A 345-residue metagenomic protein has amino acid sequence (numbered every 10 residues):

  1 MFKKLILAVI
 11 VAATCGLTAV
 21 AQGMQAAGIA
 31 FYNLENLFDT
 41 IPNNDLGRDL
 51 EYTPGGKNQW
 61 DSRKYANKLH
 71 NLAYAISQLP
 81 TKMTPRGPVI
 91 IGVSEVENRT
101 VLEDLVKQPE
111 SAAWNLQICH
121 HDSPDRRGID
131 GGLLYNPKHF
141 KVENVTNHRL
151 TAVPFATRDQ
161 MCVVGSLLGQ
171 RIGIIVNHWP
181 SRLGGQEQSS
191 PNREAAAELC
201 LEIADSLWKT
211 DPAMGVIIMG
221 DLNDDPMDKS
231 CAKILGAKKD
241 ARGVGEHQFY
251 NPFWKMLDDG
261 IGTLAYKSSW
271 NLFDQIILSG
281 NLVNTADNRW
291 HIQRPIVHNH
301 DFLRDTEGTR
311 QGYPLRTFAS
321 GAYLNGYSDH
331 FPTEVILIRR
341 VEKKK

Functional and structural regions predicted by a protein language model:
I6-G16: Bacterial N-terminal signal peptides
V20-P109, C119-S123, I129, R304-Q311 (+1 more regions): N-terminal, active-site-proximal structural segment of metallo-dependent hydrolase catalytic domains
G28-F31, V89-S94, Q117-H120, G132-Y135 (+8 more regions): Structural recognition of the beta-strand scaffold that forms the well-ordered cores of secreted hydrolase catalytic
E35, E97, P180, L222-D225 (+1 more regions): Catalytic metal-binding/acid-base residues of hydrolase active sites
P54-Y65, G87-V93, H120-H121, L150-T151 (+4 more regions): Second-shell loop/turn segments in exported
V96-P180: Structured beta-strand-rich core segments of catalytic domains in phosphoester-bond hydrolases
H120, M161-M256: Extracytoplasmic, non-cytosolic globular domains
S206-V216, D224-K345: Metal-dependent phosphoester-hydrolase catalytic domains
